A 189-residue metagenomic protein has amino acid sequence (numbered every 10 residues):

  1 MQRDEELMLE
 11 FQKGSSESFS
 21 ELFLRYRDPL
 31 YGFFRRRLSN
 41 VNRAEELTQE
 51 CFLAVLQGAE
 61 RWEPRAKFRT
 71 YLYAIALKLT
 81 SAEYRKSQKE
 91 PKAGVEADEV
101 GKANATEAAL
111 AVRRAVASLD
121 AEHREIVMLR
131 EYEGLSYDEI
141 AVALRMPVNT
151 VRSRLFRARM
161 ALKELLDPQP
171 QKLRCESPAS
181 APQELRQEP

Functional and structural regions predicted by a protein language model:
Q2, K86-A117: Acidic, proline/glycine-rich intrinsically disordered inter-domain spacer in sigma factors
E10, S39, V95, A105-R114 (+2 more regions): C-terminal edge and immediately downstream basic/flexible tail or linker adjoining helix-turn-helix-like DNA-binding
Q12-E21, Y31-E50: Short, charged helix-capping/linker segments at alpha-helix termini
Q12-K13, L38-S39, E50-K67, K86-Q88: Sigma70-family region 2
F23-V41, G58, V116, P168: Amphipathic, Lys/Arg- and hydrophobic-enriched alpha-helical face
G32, E46-L53, A66-K78: Structural recognition of an alpha-helix C-terminal capping motif at a helix-to-coil junction
Q57-P64, A74-G94, A105, R157 (+1 more regions): Arg/Lys-rich amphipathic alpha helix in sigma70-family domain 2
R114-E125, R130-T150, A161-E164: Helix-turn-helix DNA-binding module
